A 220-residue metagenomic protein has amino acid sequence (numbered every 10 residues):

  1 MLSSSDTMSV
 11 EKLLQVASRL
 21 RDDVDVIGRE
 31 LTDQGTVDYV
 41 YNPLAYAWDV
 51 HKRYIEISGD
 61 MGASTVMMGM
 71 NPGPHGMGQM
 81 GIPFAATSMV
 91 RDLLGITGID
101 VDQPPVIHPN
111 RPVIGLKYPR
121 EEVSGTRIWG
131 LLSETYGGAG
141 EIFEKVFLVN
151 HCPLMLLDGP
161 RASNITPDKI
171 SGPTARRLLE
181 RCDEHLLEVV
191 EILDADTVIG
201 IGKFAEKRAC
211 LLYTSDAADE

Functional and structural regions predicted by a protein language model:
M1-T7: Short, Lys/Arg-enriched N-terminal segments with co-localized hydrophobic residues within the first ~10-30 amino acids
T7-T197, E206-K207: A polyanion-binding, active-site-adjacent surface
K203: Flexible loop residues that form catalytic and substrate-binding hotspots at small-molecule/glycan-binding clefts
Y213-A218: Conserved small/polar residues in nucleotide/adenosyl-binding loops
